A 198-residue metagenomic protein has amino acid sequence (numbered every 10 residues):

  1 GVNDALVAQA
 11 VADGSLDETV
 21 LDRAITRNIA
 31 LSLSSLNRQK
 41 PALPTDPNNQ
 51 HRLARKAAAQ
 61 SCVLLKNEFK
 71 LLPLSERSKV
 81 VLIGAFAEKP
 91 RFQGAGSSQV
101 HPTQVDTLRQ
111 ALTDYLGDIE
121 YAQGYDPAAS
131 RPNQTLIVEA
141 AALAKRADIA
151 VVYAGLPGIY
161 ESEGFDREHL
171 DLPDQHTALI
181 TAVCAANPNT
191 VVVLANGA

Functional and structural regions predicted by a protein language model:
G1-L16, P44, N48, R52-A198: C-terminal non-catalytic regions of proteins with extracellular/luminal or membrane-system context
L6-R38: Long, well-ordered, tryptophan-enriched scaffold segments
